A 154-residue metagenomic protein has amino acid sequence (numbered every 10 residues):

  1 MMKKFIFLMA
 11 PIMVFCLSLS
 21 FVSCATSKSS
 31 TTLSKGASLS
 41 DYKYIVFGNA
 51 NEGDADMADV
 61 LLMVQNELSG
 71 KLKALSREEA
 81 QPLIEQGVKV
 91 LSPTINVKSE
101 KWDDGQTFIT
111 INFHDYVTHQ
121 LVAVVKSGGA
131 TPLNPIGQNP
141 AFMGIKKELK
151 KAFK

Functional and structural regions predicted by a protein language model:
M1-A25: Sec-dependent bacterial lipoprotein signal peptides
C16, A37, L83-E85: Structural motif
S20-K71: A structural "domain/chain start" motif
A25-S38, Q120-K154: C-terminal/domain-edge helix-coil "capping" segments
F47, S76-W102, I109-T110: A short, hydrophobic beta-strand-centered structural micro-motif
G53-L61, W102-T107, T131-F142: Solvent-exposed, acidic/flexible segments
Q65-R77, V117-L121: Structural alpha-beta junctions
I95-P132: Amphipathic beta-strand/beta-sheet edge segments enriched in Tyr/Trp
